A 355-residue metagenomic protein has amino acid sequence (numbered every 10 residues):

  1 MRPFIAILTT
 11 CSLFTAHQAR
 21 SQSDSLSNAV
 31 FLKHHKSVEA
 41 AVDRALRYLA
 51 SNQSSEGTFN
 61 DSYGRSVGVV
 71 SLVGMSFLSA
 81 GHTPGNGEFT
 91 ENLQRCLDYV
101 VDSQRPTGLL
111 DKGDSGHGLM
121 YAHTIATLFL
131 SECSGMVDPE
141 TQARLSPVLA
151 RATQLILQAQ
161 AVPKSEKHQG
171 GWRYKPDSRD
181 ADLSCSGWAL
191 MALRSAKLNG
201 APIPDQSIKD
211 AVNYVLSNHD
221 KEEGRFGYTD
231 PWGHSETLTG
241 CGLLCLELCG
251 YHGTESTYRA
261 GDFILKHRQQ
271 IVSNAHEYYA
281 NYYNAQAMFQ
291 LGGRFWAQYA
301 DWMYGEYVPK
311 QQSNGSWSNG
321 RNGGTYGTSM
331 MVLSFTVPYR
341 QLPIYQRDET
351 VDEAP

Functional and structural regions predicted by a protein language model:
I5-T15: Bacterial N-terminal signal peptides
H17-S21: Sec/Tat signal peptide C-region and signal peptidase I cleavage site
Q22-R44, T58-N92, R105-K209, S217-D262 (+3 more regions): An alpha-helical repeat/solenoid feature that recognizes helix-turn-helix modules
A50-Q53, Q312-W317: Large, well-folded core regions of big proteins
L97-V100: Patatin-like phospholipase
Y214: Active-site neighborhood of glycoside hydrolase catalytic domains
Y299-Q311: C-terminal closing repeat unit and adjoining cap/tail of repeat-based domains
